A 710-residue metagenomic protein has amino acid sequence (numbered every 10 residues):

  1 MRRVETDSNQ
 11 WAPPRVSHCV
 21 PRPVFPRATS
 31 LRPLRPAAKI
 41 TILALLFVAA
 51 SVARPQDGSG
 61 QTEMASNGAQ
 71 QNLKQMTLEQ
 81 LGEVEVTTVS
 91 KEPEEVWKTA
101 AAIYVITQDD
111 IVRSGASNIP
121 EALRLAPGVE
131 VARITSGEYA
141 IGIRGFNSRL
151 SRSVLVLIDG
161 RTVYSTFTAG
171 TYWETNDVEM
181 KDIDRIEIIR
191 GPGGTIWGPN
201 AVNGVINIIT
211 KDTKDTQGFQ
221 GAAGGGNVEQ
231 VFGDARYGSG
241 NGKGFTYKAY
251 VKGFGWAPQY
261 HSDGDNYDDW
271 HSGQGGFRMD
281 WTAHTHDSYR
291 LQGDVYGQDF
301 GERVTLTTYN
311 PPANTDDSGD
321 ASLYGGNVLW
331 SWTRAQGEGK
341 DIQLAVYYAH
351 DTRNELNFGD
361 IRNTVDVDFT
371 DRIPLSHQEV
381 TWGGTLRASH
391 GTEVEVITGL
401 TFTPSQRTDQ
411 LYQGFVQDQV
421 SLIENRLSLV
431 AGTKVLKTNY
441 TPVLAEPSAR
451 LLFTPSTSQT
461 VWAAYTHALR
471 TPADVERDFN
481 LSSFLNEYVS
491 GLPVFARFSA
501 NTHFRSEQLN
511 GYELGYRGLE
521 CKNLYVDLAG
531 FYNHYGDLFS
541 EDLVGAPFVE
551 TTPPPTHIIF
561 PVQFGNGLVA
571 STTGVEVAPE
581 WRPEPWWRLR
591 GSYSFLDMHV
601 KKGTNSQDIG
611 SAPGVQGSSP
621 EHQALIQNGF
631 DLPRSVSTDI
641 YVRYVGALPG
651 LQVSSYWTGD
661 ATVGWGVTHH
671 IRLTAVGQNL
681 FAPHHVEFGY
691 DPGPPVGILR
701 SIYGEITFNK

Functional and structural regions predicted by a protein language model:
R2, G664-K710: C-terminal beta-signal and adjacent terminal beta-strands/loops of Gram-negative outer-membrane beta-barrel proteins
D57-V112, A335: Short, acidic, small-residue-rich periplasmic hinge/interaction motif at the N-terminus of Gram-negative outer-membrane
T87-Y104, P120-S165, D184: Extracytoplasmic beta-strand/coil segments of soluble accessory domains associated with Gram-negative outer-membrane
T162-R190: Short acidic/polar hinge/loop motifs at secondary-structure boundaries that mediate gating or recognition
G194-T195, N207, D215-T216, G224 (+2 more regions): Periplasmic-side early beta-strands and strand-to-turn transitions of outer-membrane beta-barrels
G276, T364-T370, H377, G383 (+6 more regions): Outer membrane beta-barrel strand-and-loop segments of large Gram-negative receptors, especially TonB-dependent
L306-N310, T392, N439-T441, F453 (+6 more regions): Surface-exposed extracellular loop regions of Gram-negative outer-membrane beta-barrel proteins, predominantly
S421-S428, F531-Y535, P554-L648: Gram-negative outer-membrane beta-barrel transporters
